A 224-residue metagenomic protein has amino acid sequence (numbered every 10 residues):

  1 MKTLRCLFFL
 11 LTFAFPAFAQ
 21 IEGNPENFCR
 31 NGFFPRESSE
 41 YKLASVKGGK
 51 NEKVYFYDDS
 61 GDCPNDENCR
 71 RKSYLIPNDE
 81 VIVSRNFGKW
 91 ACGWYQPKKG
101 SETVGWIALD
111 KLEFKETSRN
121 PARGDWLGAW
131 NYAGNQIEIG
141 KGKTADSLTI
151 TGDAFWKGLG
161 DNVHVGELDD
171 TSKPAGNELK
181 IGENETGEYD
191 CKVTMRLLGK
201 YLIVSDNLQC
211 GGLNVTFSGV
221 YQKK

Functional and structural regions predicted by a protein language model:
K2-F9: Sec-dependent signal peptide recognition, specifically the positively charged N-region followed immediately by
A14-A17: N-terminal signal peptide c-region/cleavage motif recognized by signal peptidases
I21-S39, N68-D110: SH3/SH3-like beta-barrel superfamily modules
S60-R70, E116: Short alpha-helix capping/helix-loop boundary micro-motifs
L109-T117: Structured surface patches comprising rigid loops and adjacent beta-strands/short helices at the edges of well-ordered
R119-E138, F217-K224: Tryptophan-anchored aromatic micro-motifs
Y132-N177, S205-N207: N-terminal glycine/threonine-rich, aromatic-flanked beta-hairpin/loop signature
T194-R196, K200-T216: Short, exposed beta-strand-loop hairpins at the edges of beta-sheets in extracellular/periplasmic proteins
